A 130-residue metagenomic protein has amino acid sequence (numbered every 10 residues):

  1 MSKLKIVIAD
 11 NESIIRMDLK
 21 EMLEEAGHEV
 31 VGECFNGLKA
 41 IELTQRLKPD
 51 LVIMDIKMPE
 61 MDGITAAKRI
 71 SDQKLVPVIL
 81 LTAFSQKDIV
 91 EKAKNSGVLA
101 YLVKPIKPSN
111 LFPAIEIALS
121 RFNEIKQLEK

Functional and structural regions predicted by a protein language model:
L4, S13-G32: Two-component/phosphorelay signaling modules centered on CheY-like receiver
A9-D10, C34, V52: Conserved sequence signature across two-component system core domains
M17, T65, S85-V103: Alpha4 helix (beta4-alpha4-beta5 surface) of REC/receiver domains from two-component response regulators
N36-K39, D62-T65: Acidic catalytic/metal-coordinating carboxylates
R46-I53: Active-site beta3 strand of CheY-like receiver
D55, T82: Active-site residues of response regulator receiver
M58: Receiver (REC) domain active-site loop signature in two-component systems and cognate sites in sensor histidine kinases
D88, I106-I117, N123: C-terminal output helix
